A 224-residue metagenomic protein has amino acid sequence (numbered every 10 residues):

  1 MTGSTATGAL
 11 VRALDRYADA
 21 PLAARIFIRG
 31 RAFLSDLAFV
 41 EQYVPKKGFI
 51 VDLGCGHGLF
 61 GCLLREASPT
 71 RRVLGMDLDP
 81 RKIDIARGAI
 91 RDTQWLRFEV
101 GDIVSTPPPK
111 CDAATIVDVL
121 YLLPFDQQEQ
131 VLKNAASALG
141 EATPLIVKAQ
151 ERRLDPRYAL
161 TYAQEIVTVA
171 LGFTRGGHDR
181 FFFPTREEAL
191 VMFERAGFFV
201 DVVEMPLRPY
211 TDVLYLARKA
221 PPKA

Functional and structural regions predicted by a protein language model:
M1-F49, H57-P107, I146-A224: Class I (Rossmann-like) S-adenosyl-L-methionine-dependent methyltransferase catalytic domain, capturing the SAM-binding
L53: Conserved beta-strand/loop positions that form the S-adenosyl-L-methionine
T115: A conserved beta-strand element that flanks and buttresses the S-adenosyl-L-methionine
D118-V119: Short catalytic micro-motifs in class I SAM-dependent methyltransferases
P124-F125: Helix-capping/helix-break motifs at membrane-protein junctions, especially on the cytosolic side just before or after
E129-E141: A short glycine-rich, Lys/Arg-flanked "PGG" loop and its adjoining helix->strand segment in the class I
